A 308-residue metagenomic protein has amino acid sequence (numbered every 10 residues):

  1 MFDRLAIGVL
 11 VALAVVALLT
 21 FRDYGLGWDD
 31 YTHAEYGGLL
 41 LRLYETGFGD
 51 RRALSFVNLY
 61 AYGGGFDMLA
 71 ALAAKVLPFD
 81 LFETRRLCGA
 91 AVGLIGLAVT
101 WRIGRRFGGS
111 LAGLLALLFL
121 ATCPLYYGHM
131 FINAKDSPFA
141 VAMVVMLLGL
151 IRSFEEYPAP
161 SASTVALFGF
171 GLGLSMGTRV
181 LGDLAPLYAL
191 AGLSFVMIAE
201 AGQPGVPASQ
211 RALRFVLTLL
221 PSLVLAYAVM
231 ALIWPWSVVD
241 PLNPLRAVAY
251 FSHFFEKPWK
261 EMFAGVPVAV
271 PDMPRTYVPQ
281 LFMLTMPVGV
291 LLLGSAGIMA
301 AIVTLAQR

Functional and structural regions predicted by a protein language model:
M1, M146-V165, A199-Q203: Membrane-interface transmembrane helices that cradle and orient dolichyl/undecaprenyl
F2-D30, E45, T122, L223-D240: Transmembrane signal-anchor helices characteristic of membrane glycosylation enzymes that use polyprenol
F2-G8, T100-T122, V141, P158-S163 (+1 more regions): Transmembrane-helix signature of polytopic, membrane-embedded enzymes that assemble or transfer cell-envelope glycans
V11, L87-F107, V145-G149, I302-A306: Transmembrane-helix motifs of polytopic, lipid-linked glycan transferases
L41-T46, L59-G64, M68, K75-P78 (+3 more regions): Transmembrane-lumen/periplasm boundary regions of multi-pass, lipid-linked membrane glycan transferases
Y60, G64, M68, V76-A98 (+3 more regions): Loop-to-helix entry region of an early transmembrane alpha helix in multi-pass inner-membrane enzymes
A116-A121, G128, L148, L172 (+1 more regions): Short helix- or helix-capping micro-motifs that position conserved polar/aromatic residues at function-defining sites
E156-G173, R211-L213: Short hydrophobic alpha-helices at membrane interfaces in multi-pass membrane enzymes
